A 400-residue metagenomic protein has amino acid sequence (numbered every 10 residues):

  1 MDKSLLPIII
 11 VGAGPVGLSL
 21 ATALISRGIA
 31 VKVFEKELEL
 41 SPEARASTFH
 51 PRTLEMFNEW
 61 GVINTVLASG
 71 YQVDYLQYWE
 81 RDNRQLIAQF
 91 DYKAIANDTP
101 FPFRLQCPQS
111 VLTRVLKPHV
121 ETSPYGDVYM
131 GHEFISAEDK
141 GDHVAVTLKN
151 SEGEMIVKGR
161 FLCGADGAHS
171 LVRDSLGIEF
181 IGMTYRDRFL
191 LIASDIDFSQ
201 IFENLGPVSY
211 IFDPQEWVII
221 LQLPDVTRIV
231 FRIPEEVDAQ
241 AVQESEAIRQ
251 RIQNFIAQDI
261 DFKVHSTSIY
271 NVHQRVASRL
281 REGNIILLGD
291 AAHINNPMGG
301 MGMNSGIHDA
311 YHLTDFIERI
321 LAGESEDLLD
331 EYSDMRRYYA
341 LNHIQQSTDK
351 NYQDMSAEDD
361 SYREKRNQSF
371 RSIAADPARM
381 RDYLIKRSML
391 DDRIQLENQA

Functional and structural regions predicted by a protein language model:
L5, G12-T22, S26-A30, F34 (+5 more regions): Conserved mid-domain beta->alpha element of the FAD-binding
R27, T122-S123: Conserved dinucleotide-binding and phosphotransfer motif residues
E37: Residues in the short beta-alpha loop(s) of Rossmann-like NAD(P)-binding domains
R45, H50-H119, I344: Active-site-adjacent segment of FAD-dependent monooxygenases/related oxidoreductases
P118, G141-H143, F161, A165-V272: Conserved FAD-binding catalytic core of PHBH/FMO-like flavoproteins
M130-V144: A conserved short coil-to-beta-strand element within the FAD-binding core of flavoproteins
E152-F161: Core beta-strand elements of the Rossmann-like FAD/NAD(P) dinucleotide-binding domain in flavoenzyme oxidoreductases
F316-A400: C-terminal helical "tail/cap" subdomain of flavin- and related membrane-associated enzymes
